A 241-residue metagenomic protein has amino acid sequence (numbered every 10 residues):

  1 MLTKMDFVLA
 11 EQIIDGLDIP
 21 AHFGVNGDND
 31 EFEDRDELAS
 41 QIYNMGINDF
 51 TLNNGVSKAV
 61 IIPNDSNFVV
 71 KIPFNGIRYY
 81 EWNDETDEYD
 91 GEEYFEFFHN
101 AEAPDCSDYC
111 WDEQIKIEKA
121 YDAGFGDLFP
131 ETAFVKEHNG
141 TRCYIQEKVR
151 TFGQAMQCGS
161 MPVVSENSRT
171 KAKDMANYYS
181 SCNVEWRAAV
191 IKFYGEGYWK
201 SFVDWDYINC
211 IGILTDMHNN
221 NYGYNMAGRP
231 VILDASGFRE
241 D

Functional and structural regions predicted by a protein language model:
L2-N83: ATP-binding glycine-rich phosphate-binding loop
L38-N54, G126-L128, G197-D206, D216: Short linear interaction motifs
G46-G126: ATP-binding glycine-rich loop module of kinase domains
G55-V56, N139-T141, M217-N220: Short, surface-exposed coil-to-beta transition loops
S66, N75-I77, E137-H138, V149-F152 (+2 more regions): Short, solvent-exposed loop/turn segments at secondary-structure junctions
F68, L128, Y144, I213 (+1 more regions): Protein kinase-like catalytic core scaffold
E102-Y198: Conserved structural core of kinase catalytic domains
S201, Y207-D241: Catalytic activation segment of kinase domains across protein kinase-like and atypical kinase folds
